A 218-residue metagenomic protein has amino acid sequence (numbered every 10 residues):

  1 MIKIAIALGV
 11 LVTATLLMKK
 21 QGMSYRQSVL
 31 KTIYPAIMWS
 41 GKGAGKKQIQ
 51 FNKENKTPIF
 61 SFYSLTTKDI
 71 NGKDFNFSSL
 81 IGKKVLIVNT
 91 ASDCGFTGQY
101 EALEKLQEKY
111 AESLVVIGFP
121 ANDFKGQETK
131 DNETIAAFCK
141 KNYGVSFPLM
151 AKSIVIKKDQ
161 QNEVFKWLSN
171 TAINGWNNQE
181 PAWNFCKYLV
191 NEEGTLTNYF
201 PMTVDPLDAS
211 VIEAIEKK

Functional and structural regions predicted by a protein language model:
M1-F62: N-terminal targeting signals for export/organelle localization
F75-G98, L103, V116-P120: Short active-site neighborhood of thiol/selenol oxidoreductases, capturing the structured segment around
I81-V85, A111-V115, Y143-P148, E192-T195: Loop/turn elements at helix/coil->beta-strand transitions in domains of secreted/extracellular proteins
N89, S113-K130, V145-K158: Thiol-based oxidoreductase modules, predominantly thioredoxin-like and allied folds used for disulfide exchange
G95-K109, K130-E133: Typically the conserved alpha-helix immediately C-terminal to a functionally engaged Cys/Sec in thioredoxin-like
E133-N184: Short, internal strand/loop/helix patches that form the active-site neighborhood or redox-interaction surface
E163-K166, N170-K218: Thiol-/selenol-based redox modules, centered on thioredoxin-like and closely related oxidoreductase domains
